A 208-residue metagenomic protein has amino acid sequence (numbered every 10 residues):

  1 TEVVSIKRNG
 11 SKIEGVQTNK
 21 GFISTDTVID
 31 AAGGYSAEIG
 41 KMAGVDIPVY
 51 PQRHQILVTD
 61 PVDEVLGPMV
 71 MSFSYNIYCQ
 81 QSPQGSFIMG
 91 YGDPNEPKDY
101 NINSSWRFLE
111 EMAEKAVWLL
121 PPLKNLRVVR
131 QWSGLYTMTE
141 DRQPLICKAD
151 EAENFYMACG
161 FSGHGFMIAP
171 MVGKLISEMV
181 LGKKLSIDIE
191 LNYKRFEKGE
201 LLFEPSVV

Functional and structural regions predicted by a protein language model:
T1-E14: A conserved short coil-to-beta-strand element within the FAD-binding core of flavoproteins
E2-S5, V58, R127: Residues located in well-ordered beta-strands
S5, V16-Q17, I23, G40: A Rossmann-like FAD-binding core segment of flavoenzymes
S11-V16, L66-P68: Short, hydrophobic/aromatic-rich segments at coil-to-beta transitions
F22-G67: Central helical "cap/lid" subdomain
P61-N154: Active-site lid/adjacent beta-loop-alpha segment flanking the redox-cofactor pocket in flavoenzymes
V117-V208: C-terminal catalytic lobe of FAD-dependent flavoproteins
